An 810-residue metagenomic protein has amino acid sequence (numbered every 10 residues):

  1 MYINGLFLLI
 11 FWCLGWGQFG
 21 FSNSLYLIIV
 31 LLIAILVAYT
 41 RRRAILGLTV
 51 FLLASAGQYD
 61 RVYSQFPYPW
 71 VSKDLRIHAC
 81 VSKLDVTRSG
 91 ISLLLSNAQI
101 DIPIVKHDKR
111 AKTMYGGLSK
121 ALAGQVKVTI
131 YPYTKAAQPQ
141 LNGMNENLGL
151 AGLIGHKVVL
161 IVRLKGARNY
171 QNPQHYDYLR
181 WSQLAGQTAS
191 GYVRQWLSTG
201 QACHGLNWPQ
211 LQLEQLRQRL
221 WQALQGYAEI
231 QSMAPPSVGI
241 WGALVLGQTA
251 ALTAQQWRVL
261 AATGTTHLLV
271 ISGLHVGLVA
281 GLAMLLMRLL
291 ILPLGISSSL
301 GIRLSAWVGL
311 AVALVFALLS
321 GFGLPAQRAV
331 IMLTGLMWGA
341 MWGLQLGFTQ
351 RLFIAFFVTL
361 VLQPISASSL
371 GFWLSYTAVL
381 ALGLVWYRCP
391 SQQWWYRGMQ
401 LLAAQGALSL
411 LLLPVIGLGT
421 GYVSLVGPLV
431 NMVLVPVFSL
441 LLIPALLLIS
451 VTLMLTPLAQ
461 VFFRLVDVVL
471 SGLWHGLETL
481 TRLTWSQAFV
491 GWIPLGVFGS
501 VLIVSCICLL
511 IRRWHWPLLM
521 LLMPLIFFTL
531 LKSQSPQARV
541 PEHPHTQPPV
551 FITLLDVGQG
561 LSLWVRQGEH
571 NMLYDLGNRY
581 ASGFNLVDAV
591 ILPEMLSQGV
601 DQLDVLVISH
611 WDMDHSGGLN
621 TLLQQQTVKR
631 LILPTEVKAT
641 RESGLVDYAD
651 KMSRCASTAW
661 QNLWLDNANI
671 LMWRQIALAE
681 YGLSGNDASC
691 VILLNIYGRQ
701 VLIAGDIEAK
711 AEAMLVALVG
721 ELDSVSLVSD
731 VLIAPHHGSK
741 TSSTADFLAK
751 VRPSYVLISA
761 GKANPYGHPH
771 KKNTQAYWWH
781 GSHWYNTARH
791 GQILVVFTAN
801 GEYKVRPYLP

Functional and structural regions predicted by a protein language model:
M1-G17, G301, G339-A340, L453 (+2 more regions): Hydrophobic alpha-helical segments
M1-I77, S190, R194, Q201-A202 (+4 more regions): N-terminal leader/targeting segments
S22-L32, L374-S375, N431-V437, I493-V497: Alpha-helical transmembrane segments of polytopic membrane proteins
L46-L48, G191, T253-P428, V490-V540 (+6 more regions): Hydrophobic alpha-helical transmembrane segments in multi-pass membrane proteins
A56-H267, F584-N585, A589-L596, Q602 (+5 more regions): Membrane-interface helix/helix-cap signal primarily in integral membrane proteins
H78, Q138, G149-L150, I154-R163 (+5 more regions): Non-globular, low-confidence helical/coil segments that flank catalytic cores
L184-A329, W338, D604-V607, Q700-G705 (+3 more regions): Aromatic-rich juxtamembrane segments at the membrane interface
L380-A488, S754-S759: Alpha-helical transmembrane segments of multi-pass integral membrane proteins
